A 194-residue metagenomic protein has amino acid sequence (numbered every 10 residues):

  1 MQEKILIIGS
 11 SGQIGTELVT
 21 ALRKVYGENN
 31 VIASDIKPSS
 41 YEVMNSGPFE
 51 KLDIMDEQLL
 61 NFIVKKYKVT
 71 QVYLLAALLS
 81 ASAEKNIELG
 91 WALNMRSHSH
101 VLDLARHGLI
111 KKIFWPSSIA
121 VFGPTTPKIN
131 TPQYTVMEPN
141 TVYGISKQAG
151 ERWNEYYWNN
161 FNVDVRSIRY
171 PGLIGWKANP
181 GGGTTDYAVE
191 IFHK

Functional and structural regions predicted by a protein language model:
K4-V25: N-terminal Rossmann NAD(P)H-binding glycine-rich loop of SDR-like oxidoreductase domains
I8, S34, V72-L78, I113-I119 (+1 more regions): SDR active-site strand-loop-helix element
M44-D56: Rossmann-fold cofactor-recognition segment
I54-L93: NAD(P)H-binding glycine-rich loop region in Rossmannoid oxidoreductase-like domains and their noncatalytic homologs
N86, W91-H98, L102, F114-S117 (+1 more regions): Short alpha-helix in the Rossmann-fold core of NAD(P)-dependent oxidoreductases
S99-V142: Conserved Rossmann-fold NAD(P)-dependent oxidoreductase catalytic core, especially the SDR/UDP-sugar
P124-P127, E138-R166, P171: Active-site Tyr-X1-5-Lys
E155-K194: NAD(P)-dependent short-chain dehydrogenase/reductase
